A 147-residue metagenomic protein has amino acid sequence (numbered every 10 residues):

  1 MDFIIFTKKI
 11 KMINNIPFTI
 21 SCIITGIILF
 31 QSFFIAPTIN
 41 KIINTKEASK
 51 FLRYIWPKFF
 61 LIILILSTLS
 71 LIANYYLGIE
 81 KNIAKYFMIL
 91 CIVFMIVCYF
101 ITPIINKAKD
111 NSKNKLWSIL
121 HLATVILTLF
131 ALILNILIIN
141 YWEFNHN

Functional and structural regions predicted by a protein language model:
I4-N147: Polytopic transmembrane helical bundles with strong interfacial aromatic enrichment
